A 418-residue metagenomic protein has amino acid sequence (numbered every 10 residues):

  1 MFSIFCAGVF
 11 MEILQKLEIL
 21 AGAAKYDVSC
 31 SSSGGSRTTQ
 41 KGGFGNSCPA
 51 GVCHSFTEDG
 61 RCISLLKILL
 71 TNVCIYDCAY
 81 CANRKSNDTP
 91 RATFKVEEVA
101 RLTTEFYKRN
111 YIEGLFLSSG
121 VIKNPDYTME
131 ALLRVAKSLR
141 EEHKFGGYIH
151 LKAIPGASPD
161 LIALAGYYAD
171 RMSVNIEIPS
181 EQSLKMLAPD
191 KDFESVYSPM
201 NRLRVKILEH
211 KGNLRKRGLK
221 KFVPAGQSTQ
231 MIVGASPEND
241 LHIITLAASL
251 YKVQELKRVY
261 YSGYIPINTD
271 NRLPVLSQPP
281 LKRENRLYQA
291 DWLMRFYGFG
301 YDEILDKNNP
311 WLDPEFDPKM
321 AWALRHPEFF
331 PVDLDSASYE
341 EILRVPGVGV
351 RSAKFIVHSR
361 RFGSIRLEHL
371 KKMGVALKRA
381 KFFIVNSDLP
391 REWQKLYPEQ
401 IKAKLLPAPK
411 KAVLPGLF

Functional and structural regions predicted by a protein language model:
M1-V73, A376, I384-V385, E392-K410 (+1 more regions): Flexible, acidic/Gly-rich N-terminal and inter-domain linker regions that tether and position cofactor-handling modules
F2-F5, L241-K252, L377-K378, F418: Long C-terminal interaction/binding lobes of large macromolecular proteins
L65, C78, L117, V174 (+2 more regions): Conserved, mostly hydrophobic/aromatic
I68-E97: Canonical Radical SAM [4Fe-4S] cluster-binding loop centered on the CxxxCxxC motif and its immediate flanking residues
A100, K123-I304: Conserved AdoMet/S-adenosylmethionine-binding subsite of the radical SAM
T104-S119, A290: Short Fe-S-cluster ligation motifs
W311-E341, L367-F418: C-terminal extensions
